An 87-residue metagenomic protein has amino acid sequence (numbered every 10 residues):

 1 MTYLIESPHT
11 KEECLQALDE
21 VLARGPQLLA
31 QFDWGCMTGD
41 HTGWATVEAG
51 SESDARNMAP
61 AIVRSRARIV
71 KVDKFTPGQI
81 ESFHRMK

Functional and structural regions predicted by a protein language model:
M1-K87: Conserved, structured core segments of small domains
